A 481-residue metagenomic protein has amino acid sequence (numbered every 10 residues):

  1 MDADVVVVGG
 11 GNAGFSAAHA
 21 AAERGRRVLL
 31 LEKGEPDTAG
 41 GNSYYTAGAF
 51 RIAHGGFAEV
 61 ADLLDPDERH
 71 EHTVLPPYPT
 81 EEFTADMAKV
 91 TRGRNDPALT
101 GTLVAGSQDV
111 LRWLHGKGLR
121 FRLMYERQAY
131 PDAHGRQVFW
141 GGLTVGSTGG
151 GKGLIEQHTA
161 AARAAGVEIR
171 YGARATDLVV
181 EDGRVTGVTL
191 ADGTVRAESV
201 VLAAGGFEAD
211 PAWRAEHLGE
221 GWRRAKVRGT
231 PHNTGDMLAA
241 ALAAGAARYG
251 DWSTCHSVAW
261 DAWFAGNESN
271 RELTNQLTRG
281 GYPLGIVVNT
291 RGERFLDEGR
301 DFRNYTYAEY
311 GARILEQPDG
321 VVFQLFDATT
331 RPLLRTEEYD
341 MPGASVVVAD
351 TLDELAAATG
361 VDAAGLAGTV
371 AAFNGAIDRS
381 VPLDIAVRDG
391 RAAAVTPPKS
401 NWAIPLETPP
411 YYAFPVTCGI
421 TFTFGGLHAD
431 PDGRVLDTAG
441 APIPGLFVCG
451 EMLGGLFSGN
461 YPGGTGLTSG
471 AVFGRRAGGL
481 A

Functional and structural regions predicted by a protein language model:
M1-A13, L29: Beta1/beta-strand and adjacent pyrophosphate-binding region of the FAD-binding site in flavoprotein oxidoreductases
E23-S43: Glycine-rich FAD pyrophosphate-binding loop
Y44-Y78: N-terminal glycine-rich dinucleotide-binding loop that anchors FAD/FMN and/or NAD(P) in oxidoreductases
H70-H134, A349-A372: Rossmann-like flavin
P97-D192, D210-W213, A259-W263, I377-E407: Conserved redox-cofactor binding core of oxidoreductases
D177, G365-N460: A glycine-rich dinucleotide-binding beta-alpha-beta segment and adjacent secondary-structure elements that constitute
T194-F264, L467, F473-R476: Glycine-rich loop(s) and the adjacent beta-strand/alpha-helix scaffold that form part
T234, L238-G365: An anion/pyrophosphate-binding glycine-rich loop and adjacent beta-alpha core in soluble alpha-beta enzymes
